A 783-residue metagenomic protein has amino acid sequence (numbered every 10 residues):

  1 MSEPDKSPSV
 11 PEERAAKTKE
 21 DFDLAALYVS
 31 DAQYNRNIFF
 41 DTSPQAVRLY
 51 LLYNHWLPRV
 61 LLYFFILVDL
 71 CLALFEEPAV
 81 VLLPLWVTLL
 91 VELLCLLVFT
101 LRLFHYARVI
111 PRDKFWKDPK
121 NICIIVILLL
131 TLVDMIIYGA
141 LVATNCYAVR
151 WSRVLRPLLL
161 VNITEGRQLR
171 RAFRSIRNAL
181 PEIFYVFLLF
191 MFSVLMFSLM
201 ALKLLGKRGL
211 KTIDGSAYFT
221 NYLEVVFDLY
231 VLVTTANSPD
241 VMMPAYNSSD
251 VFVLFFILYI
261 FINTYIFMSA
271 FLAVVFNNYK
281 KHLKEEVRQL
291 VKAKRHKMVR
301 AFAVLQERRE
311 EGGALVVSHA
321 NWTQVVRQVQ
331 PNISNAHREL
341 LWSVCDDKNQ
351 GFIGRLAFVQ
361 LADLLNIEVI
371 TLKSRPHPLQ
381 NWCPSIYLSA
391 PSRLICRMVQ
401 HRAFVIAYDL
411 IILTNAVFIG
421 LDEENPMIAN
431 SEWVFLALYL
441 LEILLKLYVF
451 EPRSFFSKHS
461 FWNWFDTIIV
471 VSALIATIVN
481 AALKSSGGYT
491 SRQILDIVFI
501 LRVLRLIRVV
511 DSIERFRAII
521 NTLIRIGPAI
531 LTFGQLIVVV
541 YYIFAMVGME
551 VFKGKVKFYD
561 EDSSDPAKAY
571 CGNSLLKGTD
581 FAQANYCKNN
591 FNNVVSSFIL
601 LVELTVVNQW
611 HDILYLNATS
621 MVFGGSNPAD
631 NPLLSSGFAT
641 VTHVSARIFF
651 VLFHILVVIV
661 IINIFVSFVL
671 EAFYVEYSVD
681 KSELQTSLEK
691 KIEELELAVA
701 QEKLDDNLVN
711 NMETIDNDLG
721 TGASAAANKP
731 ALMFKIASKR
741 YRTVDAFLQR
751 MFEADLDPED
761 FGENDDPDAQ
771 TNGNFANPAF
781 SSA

Functional and structural regions predicted by a protein language model:
M1-T42, H55-R59, T264, H282-S392 (+6 more regions): Intrinsically disordered, low-complexity cytosolic regulatory tails and large intracellular loops of multi-pass
A25-L83, V87-V91, P119-V126, L180-F184 (+7 more regions): Membrane-interface recognition of transmembrane alpha-helix starts, especially the cytoplasmic loop-to-helix transition
L27-L51, V68-E77, L101, H105-A107 (+9 more regions): Membrane-proximal N-terminal segments immediately preceding the first transmembrane helix
V60-L74, L90-L103, L129-G139, L195 (+8 more regions): Seven-transmembrane alpha-helical bundle of rhodopsin/class A GPCRs
D69, L96-F99, I124-L169, L188 (+9 more regions): Hydrophobic transmembrane alpha-helices
D69, V194, E224-L232, P239-K284 (+5 more regions): Pore domain of cation channels
L74-E92, R108-P119, V133-S152, R167-L169 (+8 more regions): Membrane-lumen (extracellular) interface motif
V161-L223, S472, V510-I599: Pore-domain transmembrane helices of cation channels
